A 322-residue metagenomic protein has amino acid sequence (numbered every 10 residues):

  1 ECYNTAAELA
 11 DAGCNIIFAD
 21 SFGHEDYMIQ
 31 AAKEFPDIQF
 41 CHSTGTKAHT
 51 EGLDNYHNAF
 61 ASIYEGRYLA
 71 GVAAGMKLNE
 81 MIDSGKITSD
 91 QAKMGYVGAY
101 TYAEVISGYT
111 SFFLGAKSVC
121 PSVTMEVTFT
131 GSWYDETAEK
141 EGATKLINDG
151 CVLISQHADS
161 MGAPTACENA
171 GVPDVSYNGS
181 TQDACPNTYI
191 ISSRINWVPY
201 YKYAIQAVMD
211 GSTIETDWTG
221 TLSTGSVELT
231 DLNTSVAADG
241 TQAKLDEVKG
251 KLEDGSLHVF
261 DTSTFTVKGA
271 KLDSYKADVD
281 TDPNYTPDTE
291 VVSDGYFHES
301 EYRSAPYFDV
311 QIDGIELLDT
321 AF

Functional and structural regions predicted by a protein language model:
E1-F322: A residue-level marker of the well-folded mature domains of exported/periplasmic proteins
